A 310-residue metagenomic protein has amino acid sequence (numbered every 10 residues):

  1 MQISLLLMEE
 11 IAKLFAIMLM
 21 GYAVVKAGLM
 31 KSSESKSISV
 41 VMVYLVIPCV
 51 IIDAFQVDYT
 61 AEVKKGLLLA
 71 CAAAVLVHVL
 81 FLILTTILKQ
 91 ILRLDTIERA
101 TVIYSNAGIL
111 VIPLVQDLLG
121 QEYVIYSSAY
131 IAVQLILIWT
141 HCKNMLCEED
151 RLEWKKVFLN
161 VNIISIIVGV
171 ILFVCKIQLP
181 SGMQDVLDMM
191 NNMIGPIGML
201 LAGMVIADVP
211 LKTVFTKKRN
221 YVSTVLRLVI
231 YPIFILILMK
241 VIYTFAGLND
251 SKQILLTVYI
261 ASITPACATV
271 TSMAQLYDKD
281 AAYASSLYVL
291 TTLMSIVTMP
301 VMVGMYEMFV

Functional and structural regions predicted by a protein language model:
M1-V310: Alpha-helical transmembrane segments of multi-pass small-molecule/ion transporters
